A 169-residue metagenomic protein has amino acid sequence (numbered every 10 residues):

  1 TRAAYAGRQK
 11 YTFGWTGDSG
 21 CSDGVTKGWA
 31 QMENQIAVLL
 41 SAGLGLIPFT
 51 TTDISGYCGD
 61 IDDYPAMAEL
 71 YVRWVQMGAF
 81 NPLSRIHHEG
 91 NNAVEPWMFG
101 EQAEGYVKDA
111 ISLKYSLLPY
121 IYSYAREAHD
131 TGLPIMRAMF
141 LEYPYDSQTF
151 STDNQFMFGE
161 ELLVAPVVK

Functional and structural regions predicted by a protein language model:
T1-K169: Catalytic-domain carbohydrate-binding cleft regions of carbohydrate-active enzymes
